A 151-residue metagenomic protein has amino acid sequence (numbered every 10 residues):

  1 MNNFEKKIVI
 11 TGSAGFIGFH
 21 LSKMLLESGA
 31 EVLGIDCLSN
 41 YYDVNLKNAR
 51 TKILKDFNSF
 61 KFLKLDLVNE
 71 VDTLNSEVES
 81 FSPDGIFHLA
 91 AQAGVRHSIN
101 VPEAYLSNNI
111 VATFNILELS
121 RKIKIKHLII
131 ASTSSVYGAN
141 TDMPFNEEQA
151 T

Functional and structural regions predicted by a protein language model:
M1-T151: N-terminal Rossmann-like NAD(P)+-binding domain of SDR-like oxidoreductases, especially those catalyzing
